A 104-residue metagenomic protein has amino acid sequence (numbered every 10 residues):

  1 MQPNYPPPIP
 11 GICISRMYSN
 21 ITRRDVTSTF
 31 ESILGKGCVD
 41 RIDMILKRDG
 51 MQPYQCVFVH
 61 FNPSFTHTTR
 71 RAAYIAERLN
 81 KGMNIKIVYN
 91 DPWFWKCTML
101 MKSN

Functional and structural regions predicted by a protein language model:
M1-Q2, N104: Low-complexity, Pro/Thr/Ser/Gly/Ala-rich linker/spacer regions in secreted, extracellular modular proteins
P3-C56, H60-K81: Canonical RRM/RBD RNA-binding surface and closely related RRM-like beta-sheet modules in eukaryotic RNA-binding proteins
E77-N104: Low-complexity RS/RG/RGG-rich segments used by eukaryotic RNA-binding proteins and nuclear co-regulators for mRNP
